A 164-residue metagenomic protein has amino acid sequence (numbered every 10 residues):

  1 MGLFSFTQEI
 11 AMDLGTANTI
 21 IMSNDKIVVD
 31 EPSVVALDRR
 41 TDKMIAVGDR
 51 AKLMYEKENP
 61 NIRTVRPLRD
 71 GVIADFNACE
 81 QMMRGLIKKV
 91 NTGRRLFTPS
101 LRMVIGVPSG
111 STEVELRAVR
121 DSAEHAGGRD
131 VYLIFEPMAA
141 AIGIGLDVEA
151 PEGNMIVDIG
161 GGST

Functional and structural regions predicted by a protein language model:
M1-G161: Nucleotide/phosphate-binding catalytic cleft detector across ATP-hydrolyzing and phosphate-transferring enzymes
T164: Metal-dependent DNA phosphodiester-chemistry modules and their immediately adjacent helices/loops in DNA-processing
